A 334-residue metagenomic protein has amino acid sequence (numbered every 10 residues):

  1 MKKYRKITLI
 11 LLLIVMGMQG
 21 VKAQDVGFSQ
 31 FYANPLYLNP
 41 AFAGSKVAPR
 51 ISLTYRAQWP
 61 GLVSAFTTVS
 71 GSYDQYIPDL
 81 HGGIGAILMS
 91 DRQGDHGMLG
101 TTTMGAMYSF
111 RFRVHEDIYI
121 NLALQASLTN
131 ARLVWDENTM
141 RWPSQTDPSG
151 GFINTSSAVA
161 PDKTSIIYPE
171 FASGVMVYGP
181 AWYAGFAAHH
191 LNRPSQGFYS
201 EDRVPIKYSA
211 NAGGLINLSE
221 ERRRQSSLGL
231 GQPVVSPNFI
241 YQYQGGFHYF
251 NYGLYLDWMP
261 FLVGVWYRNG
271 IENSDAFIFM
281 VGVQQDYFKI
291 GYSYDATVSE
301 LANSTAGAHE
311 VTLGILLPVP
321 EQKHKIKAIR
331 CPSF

Functional and structural regions predicted by a protein language model:
Y4-M16: Sec-dependent N-terminal signal peptides
M18-A23: Sec/Tat signal peptide C-region and signal peptidase I cleavage site
Q24-F334: Subset of outer-membrane beta-barrel
